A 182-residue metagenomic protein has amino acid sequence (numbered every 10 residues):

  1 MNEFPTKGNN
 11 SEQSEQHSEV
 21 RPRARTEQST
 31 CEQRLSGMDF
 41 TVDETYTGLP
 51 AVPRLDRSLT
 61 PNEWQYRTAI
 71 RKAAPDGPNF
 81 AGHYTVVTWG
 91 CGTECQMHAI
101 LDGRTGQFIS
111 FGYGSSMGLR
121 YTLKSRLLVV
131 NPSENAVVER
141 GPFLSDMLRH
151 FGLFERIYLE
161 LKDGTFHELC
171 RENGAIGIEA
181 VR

Functional and structural regions predicted by a protein language model:
F4-G77: Terminal domain-start segments
Q65-A74, H83, V87, G112-Y113: N-terminal post-signal-peptidase region of extra-cytosolic proteins
A73-N79, L119-T122: Structural signature of eukaryotic scaffold interfaces centered on beta-propeller domains
G82-W89, R126-N131: Short beta-strand elements that form the blades of beta-propeller/WD-repeat-like and other beta-sheet-rich scaffold
V86, A99-L101, R156-L159: Conserved hydrophobic/aromatic positions in well-ordered beta-strands
W89-G106: Beta-propeller domains
F111-R182: Short aromatic loop motif centered on NTY/YTY
